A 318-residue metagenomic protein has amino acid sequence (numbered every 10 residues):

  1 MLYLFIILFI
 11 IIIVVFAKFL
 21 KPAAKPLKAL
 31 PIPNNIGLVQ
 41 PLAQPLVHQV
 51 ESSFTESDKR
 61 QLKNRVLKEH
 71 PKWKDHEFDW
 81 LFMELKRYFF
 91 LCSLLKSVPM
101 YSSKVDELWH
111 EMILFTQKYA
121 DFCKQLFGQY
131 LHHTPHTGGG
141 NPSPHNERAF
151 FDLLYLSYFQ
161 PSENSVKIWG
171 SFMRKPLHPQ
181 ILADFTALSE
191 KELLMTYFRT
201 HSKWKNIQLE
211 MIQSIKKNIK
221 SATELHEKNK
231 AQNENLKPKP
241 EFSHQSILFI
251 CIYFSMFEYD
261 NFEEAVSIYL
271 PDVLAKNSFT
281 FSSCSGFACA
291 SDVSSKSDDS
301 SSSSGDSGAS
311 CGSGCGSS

Functional and structural regions predicted by a protein language model:
L2-S318: Acidic, Ser/Thr/Pro-rich intrinsically disordered cytosolic tails and loops of eukaryotic transmembrane proteins
